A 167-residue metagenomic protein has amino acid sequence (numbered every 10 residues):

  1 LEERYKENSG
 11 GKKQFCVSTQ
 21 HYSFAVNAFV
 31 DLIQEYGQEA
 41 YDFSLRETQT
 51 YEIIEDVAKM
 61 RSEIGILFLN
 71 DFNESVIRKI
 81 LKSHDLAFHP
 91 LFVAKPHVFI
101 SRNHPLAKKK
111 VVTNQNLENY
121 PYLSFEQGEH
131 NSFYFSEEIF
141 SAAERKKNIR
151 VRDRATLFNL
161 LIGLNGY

Functional and structural regions predicted by a protein language model:
L1-S18, Q38, S83-L86: Short helix-loop hinge/linker segments at domain boundaries
S9, I80-Y122: Flexible hinge/capping segments at coil-to-helix
G11-V76: Central regulatory/effector-binding core of bacterial HTH transcription factors
A25-D31, E74, L106, K110-A143: Secondary-structure junction motif
D42-R46, H89, N148-R150: General small-molecule cofactor/ligand-binding pocket signal
I54-A58, F88, N114, L157-F158: Short hydrophobic/charged patches on amphipathic alpha-helices used for structural packing and interfaces
A58-E63, Q127-Y167: Hydrophobic hinge/microswitch elements
L69-D71, R102, E129: Short secondary-structure boundary segments
